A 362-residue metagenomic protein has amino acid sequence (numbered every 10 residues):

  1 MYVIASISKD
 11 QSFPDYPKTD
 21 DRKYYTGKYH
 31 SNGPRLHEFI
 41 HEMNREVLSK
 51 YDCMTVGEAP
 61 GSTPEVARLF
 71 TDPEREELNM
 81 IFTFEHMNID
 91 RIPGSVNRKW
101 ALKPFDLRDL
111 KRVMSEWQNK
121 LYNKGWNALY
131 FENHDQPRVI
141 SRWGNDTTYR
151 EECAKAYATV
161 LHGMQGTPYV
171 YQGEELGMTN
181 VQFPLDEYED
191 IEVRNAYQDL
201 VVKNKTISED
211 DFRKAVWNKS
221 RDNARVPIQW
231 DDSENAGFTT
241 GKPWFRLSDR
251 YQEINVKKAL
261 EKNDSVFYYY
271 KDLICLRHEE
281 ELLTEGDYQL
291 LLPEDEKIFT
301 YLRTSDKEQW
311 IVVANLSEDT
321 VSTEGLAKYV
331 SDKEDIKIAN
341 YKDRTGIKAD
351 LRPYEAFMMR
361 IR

Functional and structural regions predicted by a protein language model:
M1-R362: Active-site and adjacent substrate-binding regions of carbohydrate-active enzymes
